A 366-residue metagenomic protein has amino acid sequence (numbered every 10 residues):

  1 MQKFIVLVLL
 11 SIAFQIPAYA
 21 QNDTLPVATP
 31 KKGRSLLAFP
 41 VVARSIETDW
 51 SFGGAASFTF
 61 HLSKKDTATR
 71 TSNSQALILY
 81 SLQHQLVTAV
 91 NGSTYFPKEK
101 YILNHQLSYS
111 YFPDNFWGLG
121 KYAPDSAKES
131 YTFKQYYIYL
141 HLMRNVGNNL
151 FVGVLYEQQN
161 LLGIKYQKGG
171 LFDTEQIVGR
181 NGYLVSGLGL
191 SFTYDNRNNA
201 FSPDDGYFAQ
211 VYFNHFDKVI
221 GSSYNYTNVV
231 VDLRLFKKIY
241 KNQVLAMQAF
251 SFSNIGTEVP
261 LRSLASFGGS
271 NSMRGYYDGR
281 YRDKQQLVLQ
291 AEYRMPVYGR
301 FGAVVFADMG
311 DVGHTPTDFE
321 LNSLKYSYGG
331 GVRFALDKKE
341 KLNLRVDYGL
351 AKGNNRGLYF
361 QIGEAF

Functional and structural regions predicted by a protein language model:
M1-T24: Bacterial Sec-dependent N-terminal signal peptides
N22-S35, L62-T71, P97-I102, N149 (+5 more regions): Short loop/turn motifs that connect adjacent beta-strands in outer-membrane beta-barrel proteins
A28-A38, R44-L184, F267, D283 (+2 more regions): Gram-negative/organellar outer-membrane beta-barrel architecture
A38-P40, G54-A56, S74-I78, L103-L107 (+9 more regions): Membrane-embedded beta-strand positions of outer-membrane beta-barrel proteins
T59-S63, L79-Q83, S110-D114, L161-G163 (+6 more regions): Sequence/structural signature of outer-membrane beta-barrel proteins
A76-L77, Y122-K128, F172-G179, H215-G221 (+3 more regions): Extracellular loop and loop/strand-boundary signature of outer-membrane beta-barrel proteins
G189, T193, N199-V297: C-terminal outer-membrane beta-barrel translocator/porin domains of Gram-negative envelope proteins and their
G189-L190, G329-F334, K339, N355-F366: Outer-membrane beta-barrel "beta-signal"
